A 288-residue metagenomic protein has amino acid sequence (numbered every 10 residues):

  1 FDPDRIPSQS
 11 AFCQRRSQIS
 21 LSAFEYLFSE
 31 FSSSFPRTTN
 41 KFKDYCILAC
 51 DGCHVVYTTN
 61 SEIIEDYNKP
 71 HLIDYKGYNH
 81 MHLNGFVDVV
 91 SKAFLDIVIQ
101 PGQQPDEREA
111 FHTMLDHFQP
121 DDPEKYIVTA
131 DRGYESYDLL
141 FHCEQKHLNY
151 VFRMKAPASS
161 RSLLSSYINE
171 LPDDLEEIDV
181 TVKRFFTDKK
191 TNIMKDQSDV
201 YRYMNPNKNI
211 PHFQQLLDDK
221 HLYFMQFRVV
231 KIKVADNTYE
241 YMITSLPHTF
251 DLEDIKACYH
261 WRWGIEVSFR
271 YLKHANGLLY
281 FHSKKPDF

Functional and structural regions predicted by a protein language model:
D2-P3, N276: A broad structural signal for alpha-helix termini and local helix breaks/kinks
P3-Y67: Active-site- or DNA-interface-adjacent structural scaffold in DNA-acting proteins
Y26-L27, D44, C53, T59-S61 (+1 more regions): Single, function-defining residue in the core of a domain
K69-G77: An active-site-proximal beta-strand-loop segment
